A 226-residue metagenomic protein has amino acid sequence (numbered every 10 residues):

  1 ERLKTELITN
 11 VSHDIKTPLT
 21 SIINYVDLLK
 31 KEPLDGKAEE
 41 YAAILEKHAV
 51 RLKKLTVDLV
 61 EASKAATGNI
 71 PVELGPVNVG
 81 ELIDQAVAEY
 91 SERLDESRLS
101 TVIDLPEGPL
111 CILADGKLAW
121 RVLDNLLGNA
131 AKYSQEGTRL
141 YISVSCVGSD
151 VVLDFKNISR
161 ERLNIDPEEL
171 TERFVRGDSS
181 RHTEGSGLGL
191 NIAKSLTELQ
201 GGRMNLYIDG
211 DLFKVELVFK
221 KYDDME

Functional and structural regions predicted by a protein language model:
K47-L52: Short alpha-helical segment of the dimerization/phosphotransfer core of two-component systems
T67-V72, C111-A114: Conserved micro-motifs of the catalytic ATP-binding
E73-V77, D95, S100-L110: Conserved catalytic submotifs in the C-terminal HATPase_c
E73-V87: A conserved beta-strand-to-alpha-helix junction within the catalytic ATP-binding
A130-A131: Short helix-loop "hinge" at the ATP-lid/N-box region of the Bergerat-fold HATPase_c
R162-V175: Short conserved segment of the HATPase_c
G201-G202: Conserved glycine-rich
